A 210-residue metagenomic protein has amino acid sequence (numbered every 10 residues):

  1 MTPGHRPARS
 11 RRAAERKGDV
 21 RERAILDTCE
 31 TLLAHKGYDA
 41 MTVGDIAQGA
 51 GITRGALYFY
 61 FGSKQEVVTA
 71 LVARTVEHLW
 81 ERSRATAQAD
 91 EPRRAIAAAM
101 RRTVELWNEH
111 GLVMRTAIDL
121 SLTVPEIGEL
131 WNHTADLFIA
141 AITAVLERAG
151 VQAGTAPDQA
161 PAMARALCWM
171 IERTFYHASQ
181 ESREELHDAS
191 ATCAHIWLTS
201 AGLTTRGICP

Functional and structural regions predicted by a protein language model:
M1-V20, G154-T155, T205-P210: N-terminal intrinsically disordered/low-complexity leader segments
V20, A24, L32-E66, A70: Helix-turn-helix
I25-L33, T75, L79, T103 (+1 more regions): Short hydrophobic clusters on alpha-helical segments that form packing/core surfaces in small helical domains
L26, R93, A97, R101 (+5 more regions): An amphipathic alpha-helix signature
F61, D119-V124: Short helix-capping/turn signature of helix-turn-helix
V68-T75, T134: Alpha-helical DNA-contacting segments of helix-turn-helix folds
A70, E81-L112, A160-L167, S190: Hydrophobic alpha-helical connector segments
A89, E109, V124-P125, A135-M170 (+2 more regions): Hydrophobic alpha-helical bundle segments that form small-molecule/ligand-binding pockets
